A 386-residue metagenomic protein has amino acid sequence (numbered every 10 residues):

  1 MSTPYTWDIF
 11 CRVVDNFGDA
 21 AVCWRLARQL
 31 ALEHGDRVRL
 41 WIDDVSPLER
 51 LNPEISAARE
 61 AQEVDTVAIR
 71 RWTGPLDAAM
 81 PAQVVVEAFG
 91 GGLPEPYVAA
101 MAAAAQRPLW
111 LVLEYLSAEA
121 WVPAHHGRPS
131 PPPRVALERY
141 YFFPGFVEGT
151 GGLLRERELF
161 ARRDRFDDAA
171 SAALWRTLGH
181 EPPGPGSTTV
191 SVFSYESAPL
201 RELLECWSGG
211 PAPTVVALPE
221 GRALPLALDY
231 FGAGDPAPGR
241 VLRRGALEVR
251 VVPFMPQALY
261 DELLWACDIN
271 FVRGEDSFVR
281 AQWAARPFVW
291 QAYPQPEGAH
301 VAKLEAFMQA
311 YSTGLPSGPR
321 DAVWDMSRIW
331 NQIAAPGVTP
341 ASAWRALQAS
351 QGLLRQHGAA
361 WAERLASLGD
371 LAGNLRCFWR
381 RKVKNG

Functional and structural regions predicted by a protein language model:
S2-D8: Extreme N-terminal starter segment of soluble prokaryotic enzymes
I9-A20, F193-S197, I269: Short, glycine-rich nucleotide/cofactor-binding loops
C11-A136, G221: Active-site and donor-binding regions of nucleotide-sugar-utilizing enzymes
W24-R28, F254-K303: A donor-sugar binding/catalytic signature common to diverse glycosyltransferases and related nucleotide-sugar
R39, R70, V86, L109-L111 (+5 more regions): Hydrophobic/aromatic beta-strand patches that form the interior of the parallel beta-sheet core in alpha/beta enzyme
E114-E202: A nucleotide-sugar donor-handling region in carbohydrate enzymes
P182-D261: Donor-nucleotide binding loops and adjacent catalytic segments primarily of GT-B fold Leloir glycosyltransferases
T313-G386: C-terminal amphipathic helix plus adjacent low-complexity, charged tail appended to glycosyltransferase catalytic
